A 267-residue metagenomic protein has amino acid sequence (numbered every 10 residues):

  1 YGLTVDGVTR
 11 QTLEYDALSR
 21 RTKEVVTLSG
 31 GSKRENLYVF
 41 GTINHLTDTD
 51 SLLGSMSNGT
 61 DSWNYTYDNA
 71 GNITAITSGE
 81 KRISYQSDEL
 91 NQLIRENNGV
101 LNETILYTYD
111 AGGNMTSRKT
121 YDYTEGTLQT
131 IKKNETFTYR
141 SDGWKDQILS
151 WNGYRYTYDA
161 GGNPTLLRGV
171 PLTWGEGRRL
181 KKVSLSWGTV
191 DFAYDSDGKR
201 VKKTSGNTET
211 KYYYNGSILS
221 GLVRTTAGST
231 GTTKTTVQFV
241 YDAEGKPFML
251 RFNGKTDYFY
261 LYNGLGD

Functional and structural regions predicted by a protein language model:
Y1-Y260: Acidic/glycine-rich beta-solenoid
